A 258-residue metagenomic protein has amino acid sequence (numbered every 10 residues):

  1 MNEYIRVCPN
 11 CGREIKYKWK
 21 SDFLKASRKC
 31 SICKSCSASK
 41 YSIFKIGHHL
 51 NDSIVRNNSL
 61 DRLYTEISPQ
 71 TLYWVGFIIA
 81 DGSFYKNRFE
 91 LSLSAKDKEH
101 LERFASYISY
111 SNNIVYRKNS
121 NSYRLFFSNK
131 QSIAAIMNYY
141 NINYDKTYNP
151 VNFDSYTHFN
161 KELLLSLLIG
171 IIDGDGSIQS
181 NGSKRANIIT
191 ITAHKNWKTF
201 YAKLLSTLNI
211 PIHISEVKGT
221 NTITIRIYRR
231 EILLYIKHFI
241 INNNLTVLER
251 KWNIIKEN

Functional and structural regions predicted by a protein language model:
N2-K20, L24-N258: Internal intein/HINT superfamily modules and their associated LAGLIDADG
